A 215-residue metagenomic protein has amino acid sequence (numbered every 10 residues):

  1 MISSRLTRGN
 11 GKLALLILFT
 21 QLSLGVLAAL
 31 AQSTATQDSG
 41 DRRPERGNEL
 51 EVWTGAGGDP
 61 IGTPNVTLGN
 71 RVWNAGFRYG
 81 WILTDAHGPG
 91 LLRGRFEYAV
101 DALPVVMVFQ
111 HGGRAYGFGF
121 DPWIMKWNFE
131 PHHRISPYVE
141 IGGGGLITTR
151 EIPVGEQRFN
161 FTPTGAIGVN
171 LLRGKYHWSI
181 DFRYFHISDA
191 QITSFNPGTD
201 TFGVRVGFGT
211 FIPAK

Functional and structural regions predicted by a protein language model:
M1-R42, P213-K215: Cleavable N-terminal export/targeting peptides
A29-L83, T201-K215: Short glycine/proline- and aromatic-enriched beta-strand/turn motifs that initiate or cap beta-hairpins
S33-T34, D38-G47, T84-F96, E130-S136 (+2 more regions): Short loop/turn motifs that connect adjacent beta-strands in outer-membrane beta-barrel proteins
R46-N48, G69-A75, R114-D121, I135 (+2 more regions): Residues that define the transmembrane beta-barrel architecture of outer-membrane proteins
N48-T54, G94-A102, P137-G143, P163 (+2 more regions): Transmembrane beta-strands of outer-membrane beta-barrel proteins
T54-P60, W81, A102-V108, G143-T149 (+3 more regions): Transmembrane beta-strands of outer-membrane beta-barrel pores
G62-N65, Q110-G112, T149-G155, A190-N196: Extracellular loop and loop/strand-boundary signature of outer-membrane beta-barrel proteins
W73-T149: Gram-negative (and chloroplast) outer-membrane scaffold detector with strong preference for beta-barrel transmembrane
